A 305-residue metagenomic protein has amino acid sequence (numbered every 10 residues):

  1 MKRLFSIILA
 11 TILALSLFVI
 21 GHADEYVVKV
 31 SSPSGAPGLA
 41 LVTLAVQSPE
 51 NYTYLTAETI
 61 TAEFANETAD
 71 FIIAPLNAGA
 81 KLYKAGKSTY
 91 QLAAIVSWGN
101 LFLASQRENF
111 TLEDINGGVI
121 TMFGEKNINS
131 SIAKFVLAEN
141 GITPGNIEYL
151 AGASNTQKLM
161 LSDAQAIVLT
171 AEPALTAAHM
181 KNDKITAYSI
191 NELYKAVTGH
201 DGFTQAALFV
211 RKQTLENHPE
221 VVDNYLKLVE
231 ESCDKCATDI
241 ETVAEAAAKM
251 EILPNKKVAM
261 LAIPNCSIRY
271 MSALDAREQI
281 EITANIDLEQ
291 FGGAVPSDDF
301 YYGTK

Functional and structural regions predicted by a protein language model:
R3-H22: Sec-dependent N-terminal signal peptides of Gram-positive bacterial secreted proteins and lipoproteins
D24-Y149, A166, E172, T186-Y188: Short, glycine-/small- and polar/acidic-enriched structural segments that line small-molecule recognition paths
Y26, G99, N116, T204-A206 (+2 more regions): Residues that flank catalytic or metal-binding motifs in active/ligand-binding sites
S31-P37, A57, I72, M122 (+11 more regions): Solvent-exposed, acidic/flexible segments
N77, G152-A246: Pocket-lining segment of extracytoplasmic ligand-binding domains
G117, E192-D201, I268-R277: Short, solvent-exposed loop/beta-turn-alpha elements that line the ligand-binding surface or hinge of extracytoplasmic
L215-Q290: Secondary-structure end/capping motifs
E281-K305: Conserved C-terminal helix/tail region of periplasmic/extracytoplasmic solute-binding proteins
